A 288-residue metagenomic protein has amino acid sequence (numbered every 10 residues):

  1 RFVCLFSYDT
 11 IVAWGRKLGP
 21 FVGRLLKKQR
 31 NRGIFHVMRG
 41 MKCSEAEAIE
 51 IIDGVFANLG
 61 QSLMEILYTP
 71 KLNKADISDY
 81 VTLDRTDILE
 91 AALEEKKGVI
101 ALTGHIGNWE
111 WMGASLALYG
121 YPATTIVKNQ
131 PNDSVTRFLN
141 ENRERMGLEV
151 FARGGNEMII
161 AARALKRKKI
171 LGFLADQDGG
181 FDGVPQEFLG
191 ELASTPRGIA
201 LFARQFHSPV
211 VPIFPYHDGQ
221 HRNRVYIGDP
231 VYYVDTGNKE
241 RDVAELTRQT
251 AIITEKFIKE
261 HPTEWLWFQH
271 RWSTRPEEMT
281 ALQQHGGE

Functional and structural regions predicted by a protein language model:
R1-T103, F138-N140, R145: Membrane-anchoring hydrophobic helices of lipid-metabolizing enzymes
L25, E149, R241-E245: Short, surface-exposed alpha-helical recognition segments that flank or form part of ligand/macromolecule-binding
R30-N31, N132-D133, L192-P196: Active-site metal-coordination segments of metallo-dependent hydrolases
I34, M112, L139, I199 (+1 more regions): Generic structural marker for isolated residues within well-ordered, non-membrane alpha-helices of soluble domains
K42-C43, E47, D53, A91-L93 (+2 more regions): Non-catalytic C-terminal accessory region of glycerolipid acyltransferases and related lyso-lipid remodeling enzymes
N58, E95-G155, A161, F181-Q186 (+1 more regions): Catalytic core of membrane glycerolipid acyltransferases/transacylases, capturing the structured, soluble-facing
I66-L67, H105-G107, I253, F257: Juxtamembrane/interfacial segments around transmembrane helices
D84, I126, G228: Residues in well-ordered beta-strands of folded domains
